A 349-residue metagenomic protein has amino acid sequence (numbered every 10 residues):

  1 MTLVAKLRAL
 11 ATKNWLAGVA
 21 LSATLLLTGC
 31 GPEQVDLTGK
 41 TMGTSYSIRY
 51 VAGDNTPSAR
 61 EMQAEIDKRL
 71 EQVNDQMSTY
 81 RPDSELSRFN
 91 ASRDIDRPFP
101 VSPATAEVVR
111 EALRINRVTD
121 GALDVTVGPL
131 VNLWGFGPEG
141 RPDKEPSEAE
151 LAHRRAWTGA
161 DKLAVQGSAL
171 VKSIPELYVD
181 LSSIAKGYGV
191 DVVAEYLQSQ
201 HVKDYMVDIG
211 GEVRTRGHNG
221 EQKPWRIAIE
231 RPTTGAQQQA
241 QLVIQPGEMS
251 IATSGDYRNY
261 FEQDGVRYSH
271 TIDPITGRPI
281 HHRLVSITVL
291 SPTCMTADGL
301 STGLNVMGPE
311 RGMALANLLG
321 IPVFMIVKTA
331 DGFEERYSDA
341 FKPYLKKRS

Functional and structural regions predicted by a protein language model:
T2-G18, S22-S349: Mature catalytic core of soluble alpha/beta enzymes
